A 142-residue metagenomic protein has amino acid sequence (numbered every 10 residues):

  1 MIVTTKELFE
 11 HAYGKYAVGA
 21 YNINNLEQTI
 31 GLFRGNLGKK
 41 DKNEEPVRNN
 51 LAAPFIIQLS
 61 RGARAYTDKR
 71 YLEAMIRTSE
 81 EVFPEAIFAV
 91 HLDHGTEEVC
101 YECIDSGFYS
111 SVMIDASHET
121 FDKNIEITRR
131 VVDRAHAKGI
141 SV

Functional and structural regions predicted by a protein language model:
M1, A20-N24, R64-D68, K123: Catalytic cores of large soluble enzymes that bind and process phosphate-bearing ligands
M1-G19: N-terminal amphipathic alpha-helix/helix-capping segment at the start of soluble metabolic enzymes
H11-A12, L32, N36, C103-S106 (+2 more regions): Generic structural signal for hydrophobic
G14-K15, L51, K138: Structured helix-beta-strand junction loops
A17-N22, F55-L59, A86-D93, S110-I114 (+1 more regions): Hydrophobic faces of well-ordered beta-strands that scaffold small-molecule active sites in alpha/beta enzyme cores
A20-G35, H91: N-terminal glycine-rich phosphate/pyrophosphate-binding loops that anchor nucleotide-derived ligands and cofactors
K39-I104: Active-site cofactor/substrate anionic-group-binding motifs, chiefly glycine- and Lys/Arg-rich phosphate-binding loops
Y66-E73, G95-E102, A116-I140: Active-site-adjacent beta->alpha loops and helix N-cap segments on the catalytic face of soluble alpha/beta enzymes
